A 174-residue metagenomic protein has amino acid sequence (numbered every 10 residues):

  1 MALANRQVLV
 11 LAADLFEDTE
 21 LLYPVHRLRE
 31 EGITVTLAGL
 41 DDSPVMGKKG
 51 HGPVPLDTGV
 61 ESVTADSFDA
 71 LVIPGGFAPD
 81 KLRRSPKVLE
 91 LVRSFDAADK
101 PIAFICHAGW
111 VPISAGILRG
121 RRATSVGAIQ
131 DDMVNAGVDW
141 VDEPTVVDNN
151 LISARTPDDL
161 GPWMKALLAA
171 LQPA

Functional and structural regions predicted by a protein language model:
M1-A98, I102, V111-I117, Q130-A174: Extended, subdomain-level signal for the structured scaffold at the beginning of enzyme domains
C106: Catalytic nucleophile serine of serine hydrolases, specifically the conserved "nucleophile elbow" pentapeptide
G120: Exposed beta-strand and adjacent loop surfaces of beta-rich binding modules that mediate intermolecular recognition
V126: Active-site-adjacent substrate-recognition loops and nearby beta-strands within hydrolase catalytic domains
